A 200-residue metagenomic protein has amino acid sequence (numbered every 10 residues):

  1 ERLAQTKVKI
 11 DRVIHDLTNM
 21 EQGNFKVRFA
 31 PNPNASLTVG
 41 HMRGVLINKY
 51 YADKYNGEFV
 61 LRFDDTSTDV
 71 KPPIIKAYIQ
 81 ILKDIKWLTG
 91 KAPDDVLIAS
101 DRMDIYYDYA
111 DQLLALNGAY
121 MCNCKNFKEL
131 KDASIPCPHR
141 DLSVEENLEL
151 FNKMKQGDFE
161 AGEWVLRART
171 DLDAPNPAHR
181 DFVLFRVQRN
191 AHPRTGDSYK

Functional and structural regions predicted by a protein language model:
E1-L142: N-terminal Rossmann-like or analogous alpha/beta NTP/dinucleotide-binding catalytic cores that position adenine
I98-A99, Q112-K200: Active-site cores that bind ATP or allylic diphosphates and position pyrophosphate for catalysis
